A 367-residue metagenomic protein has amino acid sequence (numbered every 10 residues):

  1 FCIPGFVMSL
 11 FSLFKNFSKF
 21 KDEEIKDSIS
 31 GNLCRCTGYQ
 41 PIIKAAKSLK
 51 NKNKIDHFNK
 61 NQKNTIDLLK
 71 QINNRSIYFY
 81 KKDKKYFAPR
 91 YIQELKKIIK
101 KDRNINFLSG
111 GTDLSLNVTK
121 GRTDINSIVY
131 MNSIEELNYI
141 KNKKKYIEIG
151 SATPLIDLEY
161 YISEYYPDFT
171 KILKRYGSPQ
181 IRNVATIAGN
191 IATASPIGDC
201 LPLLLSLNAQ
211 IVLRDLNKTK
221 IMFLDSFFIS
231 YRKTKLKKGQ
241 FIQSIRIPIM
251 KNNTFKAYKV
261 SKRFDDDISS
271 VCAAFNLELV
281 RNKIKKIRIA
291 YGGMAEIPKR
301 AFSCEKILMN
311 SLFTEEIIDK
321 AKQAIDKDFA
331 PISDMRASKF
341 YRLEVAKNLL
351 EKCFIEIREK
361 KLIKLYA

Functional and structural regions predicted by a protein language model:
I3-A367: C-terminal structural segment of proteins
